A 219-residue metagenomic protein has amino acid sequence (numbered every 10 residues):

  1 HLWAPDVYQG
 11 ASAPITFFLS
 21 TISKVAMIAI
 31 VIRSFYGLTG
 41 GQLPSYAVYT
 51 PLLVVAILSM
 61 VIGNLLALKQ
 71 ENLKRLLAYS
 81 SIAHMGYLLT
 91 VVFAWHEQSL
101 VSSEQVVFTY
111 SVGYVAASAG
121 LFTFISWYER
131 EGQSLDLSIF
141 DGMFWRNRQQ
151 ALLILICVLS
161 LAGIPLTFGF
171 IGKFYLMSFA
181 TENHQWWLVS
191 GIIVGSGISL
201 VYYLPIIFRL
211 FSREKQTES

Functional and structural regions predicted by a protein language model:
H1-S219: Alpha-helical transmembrane segments of multi-pass membrane proteins predominantly involved in bioenergetics
